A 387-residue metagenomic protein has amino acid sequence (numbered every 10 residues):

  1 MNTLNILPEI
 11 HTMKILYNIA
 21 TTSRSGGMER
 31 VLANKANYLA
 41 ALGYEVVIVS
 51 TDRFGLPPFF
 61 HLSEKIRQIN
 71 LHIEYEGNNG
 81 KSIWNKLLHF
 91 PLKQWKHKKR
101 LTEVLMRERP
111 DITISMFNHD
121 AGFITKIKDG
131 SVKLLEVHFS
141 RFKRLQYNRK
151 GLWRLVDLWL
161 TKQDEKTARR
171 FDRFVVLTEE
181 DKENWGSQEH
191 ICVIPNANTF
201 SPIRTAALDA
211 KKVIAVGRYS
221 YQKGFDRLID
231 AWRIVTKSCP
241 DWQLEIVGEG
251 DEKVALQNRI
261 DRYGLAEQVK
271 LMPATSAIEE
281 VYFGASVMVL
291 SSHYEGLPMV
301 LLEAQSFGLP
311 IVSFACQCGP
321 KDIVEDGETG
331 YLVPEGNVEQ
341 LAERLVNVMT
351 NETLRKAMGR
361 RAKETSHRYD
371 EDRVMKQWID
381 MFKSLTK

Functional and structural regions predicted by a protein language model:
Y17-S25, Y38-L88, N184: N-terminal strand-loop element at the rim of the active site of nucleotide-sugar-dependent glycosyltransferases
G26-N34, K211, A215-I234, D251-Q257 (+1 more regions): A conserved mid-protein helix/loop that constitutes part of the nucleotide-sugar donor-binding site
K99-E103, R154-F174: Membrane-proximal helix-turn-helix segments that form the acceptor-binding/catalytic region of lipid-linked
E180, A197: Carbohydrate-associated surface elements
A274, H293: Aromatic "clamp/platform" in nucleotide-sugar-dependent glycosyltransferases that forms part of the donor/acceptor
P310-F314: Short hydrophobic beta-strand element within catalytic cores of glycosyltransferases and related nucleotide-activated
E325-G327, Y331-V338, N347-E352, H367: Conserved acidic donor-binding segment of nucleotide-sugar-dependent glycosyltransferases
Q340, N347, L354-R368, K376-D380: A short, well-ordered alpha-helix in the C-terminal region of glycosyltransferases
